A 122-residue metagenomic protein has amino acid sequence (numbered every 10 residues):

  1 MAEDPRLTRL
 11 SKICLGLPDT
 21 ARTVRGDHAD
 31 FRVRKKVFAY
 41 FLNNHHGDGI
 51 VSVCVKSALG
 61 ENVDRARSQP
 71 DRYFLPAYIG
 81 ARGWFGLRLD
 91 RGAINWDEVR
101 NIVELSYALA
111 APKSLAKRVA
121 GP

Functional and structural regions predicted by a protein language model:
M1-P122: Charge-dense, helix-prone N-terminal extensions
